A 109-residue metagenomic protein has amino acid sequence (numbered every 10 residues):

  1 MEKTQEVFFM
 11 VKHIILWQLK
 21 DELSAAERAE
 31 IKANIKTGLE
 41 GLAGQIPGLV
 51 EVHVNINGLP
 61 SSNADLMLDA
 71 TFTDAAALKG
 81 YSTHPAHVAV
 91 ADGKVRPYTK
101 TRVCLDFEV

Functional and structural regions predicted by a protein language model:
E2-D65, T73-T83, D106-V109: Short S/T/G/P-rich N-terminal loop/turn motif that feeds into the first structured element of a domain
A75-V103: C-terminal structural segments of small proteins and small subunits
